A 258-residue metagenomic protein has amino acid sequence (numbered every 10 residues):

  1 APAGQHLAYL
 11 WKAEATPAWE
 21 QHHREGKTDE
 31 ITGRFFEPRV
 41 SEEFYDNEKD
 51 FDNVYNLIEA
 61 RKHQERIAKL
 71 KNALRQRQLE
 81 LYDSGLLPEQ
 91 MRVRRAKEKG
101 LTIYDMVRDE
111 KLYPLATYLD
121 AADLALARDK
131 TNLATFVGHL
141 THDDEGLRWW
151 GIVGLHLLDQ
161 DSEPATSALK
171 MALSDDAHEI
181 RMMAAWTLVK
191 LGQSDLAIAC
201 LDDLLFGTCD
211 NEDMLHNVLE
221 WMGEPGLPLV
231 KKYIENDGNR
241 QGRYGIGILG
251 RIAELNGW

Functional and structural regions predicted by a protein language model:
A1-E59, E65-A68, Q78, R94-K97: C-terminal, low-complexity/hydrophilic appendages and adjacent surface loops of extracellular/periplasmic anionic
F36, A68, R77-L79, E89-H139: Extracellular/periplasmic ectodomains of large secreted or surface enzymes and adhesion receptors
D46, D50, H142-D144, D175: Acidic active-site catalytic centers that drive phospho-/nucleotidyl reactions and related ester hydrolyses
D83-G85: Cytosolic regulatory/linker segments at or just downstream of nucleotide-handling modules in signal-transduction
R108-R128, G146-D161, M171, E179-Q193 (+2 more regions): Structural detector for internal amphipathic alpha-helices that build alpha-solenoid repeat scaffolds
D129-T141, Q160-S174, Q193-L205, E224-E235 (+1 more regions): Amphipathic alpha-helical scaffolding segments comprising HEAT/armadillo-like alpha-solenoid repeats
